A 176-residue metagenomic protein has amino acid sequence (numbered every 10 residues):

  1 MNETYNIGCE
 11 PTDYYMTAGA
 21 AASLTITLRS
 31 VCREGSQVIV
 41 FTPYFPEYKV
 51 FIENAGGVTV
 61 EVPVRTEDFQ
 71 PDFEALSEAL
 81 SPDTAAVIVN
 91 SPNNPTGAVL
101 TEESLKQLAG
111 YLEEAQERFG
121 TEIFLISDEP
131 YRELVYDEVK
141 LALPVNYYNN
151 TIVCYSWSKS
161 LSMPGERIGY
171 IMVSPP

Functional and structural regions predicted by a protein language model:
M1-E117, E133-Y147: Conserved core of the PLP fold type I
A86, F124-L125, I152: Hydrophobic "anchor" residues on beta-strands that sit immediately upstream of conserved functional sites
A115-Q116, F124, Y170: Charged, low-complexity, helix-prone segments enriched in Lys/Glu/Asp/Gln
E129: Walker B catalytic acidic pair
L143-P176: Active-site PLP attachment segment
